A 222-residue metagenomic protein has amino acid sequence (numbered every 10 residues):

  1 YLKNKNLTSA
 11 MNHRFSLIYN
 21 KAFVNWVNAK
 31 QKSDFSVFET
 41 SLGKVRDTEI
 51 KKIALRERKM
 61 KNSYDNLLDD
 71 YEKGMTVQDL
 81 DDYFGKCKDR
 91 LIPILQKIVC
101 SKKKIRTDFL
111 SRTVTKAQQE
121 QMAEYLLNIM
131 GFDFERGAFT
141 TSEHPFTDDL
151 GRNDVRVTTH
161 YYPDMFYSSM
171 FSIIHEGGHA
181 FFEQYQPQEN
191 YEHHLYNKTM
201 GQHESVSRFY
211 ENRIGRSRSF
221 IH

Functional and structural regions predicted by a protein language model:
Y1-S9, S16, N25: N-terminal accessory alpha/beta regions
F15-F166: Contiguous, non-catalytic segments that form substrate-binding/exosite surfaces or channel walls
F38, K103-D108, E189-L195, F220-H222: Short, glycine/acidic-rich hinge or "gate" loops at secondary-structure transitions that mediate conformational
E57, Y161, S168-Y191, E204-R208: Active-site recognition of the HExxH zinc-binding catalytic motif
D69-D70, T158-P163, P187-T199: Short helix/strand-bridging catalytic loops that position acidic/His residues to coordinate divalent metals and engage
I129-E135, F166, A180-E189, I214-I221: Secondary-structure transition/capping motifs at alpha-helix termini and the adjoining loop/turn into the next element
H144-L150, H193-H203: Beta-rich nucleic-acid/ligand-interaction surfaces
N197-H222: Post-HExxH zinc-binding segment in Zn-dependent metallohydrolases
